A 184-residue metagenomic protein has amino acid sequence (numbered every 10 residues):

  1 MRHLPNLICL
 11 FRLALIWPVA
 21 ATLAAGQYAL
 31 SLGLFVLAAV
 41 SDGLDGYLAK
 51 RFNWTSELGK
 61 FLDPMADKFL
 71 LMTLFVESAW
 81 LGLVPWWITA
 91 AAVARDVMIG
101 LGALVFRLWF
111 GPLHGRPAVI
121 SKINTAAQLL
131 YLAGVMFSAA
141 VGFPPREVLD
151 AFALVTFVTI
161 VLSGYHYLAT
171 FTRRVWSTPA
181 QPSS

Functional and structural regions predicted by a protein language model:
M1-S184: Alpha-helical transmembrane bundles and membrane-interface segments of multipass inner-membrane proteins
